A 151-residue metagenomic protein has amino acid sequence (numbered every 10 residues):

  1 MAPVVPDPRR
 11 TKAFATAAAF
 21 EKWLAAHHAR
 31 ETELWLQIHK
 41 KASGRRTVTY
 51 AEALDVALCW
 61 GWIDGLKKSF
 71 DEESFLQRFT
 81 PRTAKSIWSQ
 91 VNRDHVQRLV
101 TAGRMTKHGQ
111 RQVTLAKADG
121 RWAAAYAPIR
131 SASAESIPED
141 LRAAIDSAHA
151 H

Functional and structural regions predicted by a protein language model:
M1-H151: Charge-dense, helix-prone N-terminal extensions
